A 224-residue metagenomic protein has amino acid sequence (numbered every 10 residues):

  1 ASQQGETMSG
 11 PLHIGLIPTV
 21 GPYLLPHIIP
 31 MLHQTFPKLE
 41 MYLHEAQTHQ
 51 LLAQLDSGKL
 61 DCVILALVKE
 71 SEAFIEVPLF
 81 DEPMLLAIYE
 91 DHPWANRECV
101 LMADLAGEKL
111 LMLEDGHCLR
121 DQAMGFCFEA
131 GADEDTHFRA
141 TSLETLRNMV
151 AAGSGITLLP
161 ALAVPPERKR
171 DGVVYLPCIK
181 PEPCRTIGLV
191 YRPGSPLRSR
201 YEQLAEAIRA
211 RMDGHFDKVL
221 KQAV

Functional and structural regions predicted by a protein language model:
A1-G5, L204: Alpha-helical linker/hinge and terminal dimerization helices associated with HTH transcriptional regulators
Q4-E6, H33, I75-P78, W94 (+4 more regions): Short secondary-structure boundary/capping segments
S9-E72, A140-S142: Central regulatory/effector-binding core of bacterial HTH transcription factors
P11-G15, V63, A87, L111 (+3 more regions): Short, well-ordered beta-strand segments
Q47-L60, L65-A66, E114-V174: Hydrophobic hinge/microswitch elements
S71-M84, I88-L110: Flexible hinge/capping segments at coil-to-helix
W94, K109-A130, L197-E206, R211-K221: Secondary-structure junction motif
A161-R170, K180-V224: C-terminal effector-binding regulatory domain of bacterial HTH transcription factors
